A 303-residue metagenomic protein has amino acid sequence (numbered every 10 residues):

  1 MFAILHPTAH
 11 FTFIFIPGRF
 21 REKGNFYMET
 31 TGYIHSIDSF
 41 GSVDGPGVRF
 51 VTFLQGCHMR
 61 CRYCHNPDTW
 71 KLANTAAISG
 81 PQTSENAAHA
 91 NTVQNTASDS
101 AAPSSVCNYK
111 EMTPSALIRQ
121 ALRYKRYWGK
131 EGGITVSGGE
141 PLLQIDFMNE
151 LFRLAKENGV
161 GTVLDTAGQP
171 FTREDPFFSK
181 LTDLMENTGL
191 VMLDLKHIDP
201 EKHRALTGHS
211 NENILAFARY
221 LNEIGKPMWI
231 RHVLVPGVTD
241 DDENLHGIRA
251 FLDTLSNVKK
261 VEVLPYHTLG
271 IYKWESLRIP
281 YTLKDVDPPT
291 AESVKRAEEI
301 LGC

Functional and structural regions predicted by a protein language model:
T12, F20-R21, N25-P46, N91 (+3 more regions): Auxiliary Fe-S-binding modules of radical SAM enzymes
R21-E111, R123-K130: N-terminal [4Fe-4S]-dependent radical SAM core
L54, C107-E111, T207-N211, D241 (+1 more regions): Flexible, glycine- and charge-enriched loops at secondary-structure boundaries
W70-K71, I78, V106-C107, R204-S210 (+1 more regions): Short glycine-enriched, charge-decorated loop/helix-capping segments at active-site entrances that position
I118-G133, G138, L142-L269, K273: Conserved AdoMet/S-adenosylmethionine-binding subsite of the radical SAM
